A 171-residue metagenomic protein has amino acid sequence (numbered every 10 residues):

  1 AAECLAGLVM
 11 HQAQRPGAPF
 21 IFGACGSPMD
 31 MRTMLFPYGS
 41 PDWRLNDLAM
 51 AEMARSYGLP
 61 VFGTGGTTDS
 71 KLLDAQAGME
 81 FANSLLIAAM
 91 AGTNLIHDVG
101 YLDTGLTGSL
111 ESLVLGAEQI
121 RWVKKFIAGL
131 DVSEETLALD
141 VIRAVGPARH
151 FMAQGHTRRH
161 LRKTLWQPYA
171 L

Functional and structural regions predicted by a protein language model:
A1-G116: Glycine-rich anion/phosphate-binding loop at the beta-strand->alpha-helix junction
E111-L171: Catalytic-core signal marking the mid-to-C-terminal active-site face
